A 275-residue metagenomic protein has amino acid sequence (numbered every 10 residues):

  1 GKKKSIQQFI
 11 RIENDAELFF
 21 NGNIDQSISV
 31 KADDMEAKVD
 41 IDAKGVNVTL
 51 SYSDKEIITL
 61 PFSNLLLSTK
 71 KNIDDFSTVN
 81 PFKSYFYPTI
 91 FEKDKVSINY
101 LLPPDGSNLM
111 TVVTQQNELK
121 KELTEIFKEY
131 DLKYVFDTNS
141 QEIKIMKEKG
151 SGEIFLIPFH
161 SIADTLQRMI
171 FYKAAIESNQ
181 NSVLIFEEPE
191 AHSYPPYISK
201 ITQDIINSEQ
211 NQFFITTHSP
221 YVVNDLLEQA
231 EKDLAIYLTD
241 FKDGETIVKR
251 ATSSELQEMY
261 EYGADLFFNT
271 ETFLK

Functional and structural regions predicted by a protein language model:
K2-N181, V248-K275: Phosphate-coordinating catalytic segments in nucleotide- and nucleic-acid-processing enzymes
V183-I185: Walker B motif beta-strand of ABC-family P-loop ATPases
E187-P189: Walker B catalytic acidic pair
A191-P195: Conserved D-loop-proximal element of ABC-family nucleotide-binding domains
S199-K275: C-terminal lobe/lid and adjacent interdomain/linker elements of RecA-like ASCE P-loop ATPase modules
